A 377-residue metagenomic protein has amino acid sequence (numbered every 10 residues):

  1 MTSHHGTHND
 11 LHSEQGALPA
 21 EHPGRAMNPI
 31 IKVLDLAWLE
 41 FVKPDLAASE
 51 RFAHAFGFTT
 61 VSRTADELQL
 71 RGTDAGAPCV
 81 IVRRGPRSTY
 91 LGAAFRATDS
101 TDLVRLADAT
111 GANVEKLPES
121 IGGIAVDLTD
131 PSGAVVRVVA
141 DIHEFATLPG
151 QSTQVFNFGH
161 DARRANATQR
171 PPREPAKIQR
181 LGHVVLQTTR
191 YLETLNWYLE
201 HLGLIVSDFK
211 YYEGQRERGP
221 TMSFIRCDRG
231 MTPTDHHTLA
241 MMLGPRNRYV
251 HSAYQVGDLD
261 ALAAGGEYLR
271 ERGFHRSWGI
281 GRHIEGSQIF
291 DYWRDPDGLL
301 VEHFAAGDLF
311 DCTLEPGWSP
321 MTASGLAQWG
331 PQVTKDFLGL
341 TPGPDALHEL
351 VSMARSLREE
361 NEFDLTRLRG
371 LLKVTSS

Functional and structural regions predicted by a protein language model:
T2-D10, I31-A77, L186-T234: Core segments of cupin and vicinal oxygen chelate
T2-M27, G111-K177, S223-F224, R272-S377: Vicinal oxygen chelate
P19-M27, L34-N113, G122-G123, A354 (+1 more regions): The feature marks the first
L36-P44, R84-D108, I124-A134, R180-T189 (+2 more regions): Vicinal oxygen chelate
T64-E67, T89, S120-I124, R216-G219 (+2 more regions): Short acidic/glycine-enriched loop/turn segments that link adjacent beta-strands
L70-A75, R84, L128-P131, I225-R229 (+1 more regions): Active-site beta-strand termini and strand-to-loop segments that position acidic
A146, Q154-L199, F209-Y211, E217: Non-heme Fe(II) oxygenase catalytic core, chiefly the N-lobe of the double-stranded beta-helix
L192-G281, Q288, P296-D297: Structured core of small recognition/catalytic domains
